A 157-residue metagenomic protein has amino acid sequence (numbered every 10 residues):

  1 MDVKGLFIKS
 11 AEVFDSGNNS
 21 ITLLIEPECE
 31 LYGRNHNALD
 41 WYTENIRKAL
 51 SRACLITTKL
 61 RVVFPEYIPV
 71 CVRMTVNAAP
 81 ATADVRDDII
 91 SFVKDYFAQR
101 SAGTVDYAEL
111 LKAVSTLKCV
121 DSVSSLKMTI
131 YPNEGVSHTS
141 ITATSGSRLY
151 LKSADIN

Functional and structural regions predicted by a protein language model:
M1-N157: Acidic, low-complexity glycine/serine/threonine-rich segments
